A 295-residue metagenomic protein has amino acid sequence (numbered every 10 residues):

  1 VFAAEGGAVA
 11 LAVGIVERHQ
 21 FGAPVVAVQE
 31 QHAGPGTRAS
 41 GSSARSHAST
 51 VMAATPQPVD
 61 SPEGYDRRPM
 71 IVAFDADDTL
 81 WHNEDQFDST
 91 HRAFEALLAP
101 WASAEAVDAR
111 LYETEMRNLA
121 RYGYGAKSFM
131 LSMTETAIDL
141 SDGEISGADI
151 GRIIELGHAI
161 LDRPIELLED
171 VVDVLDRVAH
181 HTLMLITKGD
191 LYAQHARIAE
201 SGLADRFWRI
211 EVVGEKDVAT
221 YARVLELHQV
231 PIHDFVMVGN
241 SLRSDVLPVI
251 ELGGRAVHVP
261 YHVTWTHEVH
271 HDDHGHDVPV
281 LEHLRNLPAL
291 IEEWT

Functional and structural regions predicted by a protein language model:
V1, V9, V13-V16, V25-V28 (+1 more regions): Hydrophobic alpha-helical signal/anchor motif
G6-A8, R18-G22, E30-A33, T55-P56: Alpha-helix boundary/capping motif
G14, R18, G34-G36, G41 (+1 more regions): Intrinsically disordered, low-complexity segments enriched in small polar residues
S43-M70, A148, V172, D176-R177 (+2 more regions): Asp-based, Mg2+/Mn2+-dependent phosphohydrolase catalytic module
P62-R110: Active-site neighborhood of HAD-like aspartate-dependent phosphohydrolases
F87-E95, M130, T134, L191: An amphipathic alpha-helix signature
P100, A109-A159, D173: A metal-dependent, Asp-based hydrolase signature
